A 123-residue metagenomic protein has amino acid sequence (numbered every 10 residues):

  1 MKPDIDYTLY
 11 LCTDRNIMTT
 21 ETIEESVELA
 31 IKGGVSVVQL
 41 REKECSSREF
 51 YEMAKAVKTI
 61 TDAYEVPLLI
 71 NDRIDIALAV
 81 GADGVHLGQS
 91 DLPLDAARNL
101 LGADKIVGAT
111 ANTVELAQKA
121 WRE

Functional and structural regions predicted by a protein language model:
M1-L92, N99-V114, K119-E123: Conserved N-terminal beta1-alpha1 strand-loop-helix module at the mouth
